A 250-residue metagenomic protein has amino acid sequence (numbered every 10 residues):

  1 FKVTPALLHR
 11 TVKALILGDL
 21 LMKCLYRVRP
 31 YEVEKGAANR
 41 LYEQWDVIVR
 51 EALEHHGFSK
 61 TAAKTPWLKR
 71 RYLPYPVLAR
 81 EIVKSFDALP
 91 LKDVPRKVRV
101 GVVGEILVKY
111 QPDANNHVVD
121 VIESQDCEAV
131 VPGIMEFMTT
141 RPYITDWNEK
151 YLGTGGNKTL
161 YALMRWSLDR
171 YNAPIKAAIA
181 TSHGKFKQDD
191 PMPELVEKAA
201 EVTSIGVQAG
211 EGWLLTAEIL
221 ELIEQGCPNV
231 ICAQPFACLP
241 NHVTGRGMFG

Functional and structural regions predicted by a protein language model:
F1-G250: An N-terminal assembly and electron-transfer interface module characteristic of large anaerobic redox and radical
